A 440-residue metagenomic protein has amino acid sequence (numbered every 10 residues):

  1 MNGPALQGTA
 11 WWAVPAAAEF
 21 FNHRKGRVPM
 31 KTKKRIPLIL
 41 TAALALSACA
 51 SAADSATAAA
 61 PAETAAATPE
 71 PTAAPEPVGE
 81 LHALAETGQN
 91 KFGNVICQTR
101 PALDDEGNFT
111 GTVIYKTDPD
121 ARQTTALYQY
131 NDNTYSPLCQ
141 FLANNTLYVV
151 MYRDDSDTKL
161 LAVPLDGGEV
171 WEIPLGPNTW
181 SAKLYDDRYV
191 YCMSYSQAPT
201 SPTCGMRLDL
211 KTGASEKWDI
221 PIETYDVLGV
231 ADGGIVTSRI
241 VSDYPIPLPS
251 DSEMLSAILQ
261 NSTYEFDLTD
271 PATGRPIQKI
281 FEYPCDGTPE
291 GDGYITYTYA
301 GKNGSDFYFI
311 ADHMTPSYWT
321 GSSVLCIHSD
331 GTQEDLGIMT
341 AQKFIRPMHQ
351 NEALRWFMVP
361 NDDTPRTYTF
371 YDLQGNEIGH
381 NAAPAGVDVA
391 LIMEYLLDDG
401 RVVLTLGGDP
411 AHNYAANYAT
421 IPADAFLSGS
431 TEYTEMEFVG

Functional and structural regions predicted by a protein language model:
A10-P29: Short, Lys/Arg-enriched N-terminal segments with co-localized hydrophobic residues within the first ~10-30 amino acids
M30-L38: Bacterial N-terminal signal peptides that target proteins for export
L46-A48: C-terminal motif of bacterial Sec signal peptides marking the signal peptidase cleavage site
A50-A59: Bacterial lipoprotein signal-peptidase II cleavage site
E76-I114, Y130-F141: Beta-strand-rich domains and repeat architectures in extracellular enzymes and scaffolds, especially beta-propellers
P77-G79, F109-Y130, D155-L175, T200-I220 (+4 more regions): Surface-exposed loop/turn elements that mediate protein-protein interactions on large endomembrane-trafficking
L81-N90, N133-L142, P177-D187, P221-D232 (+4 more regions): Repeated scaffold domains used in trafficking and secretory/extracellular systems, primarily beta-propellers
G88-N108, N145-R153, R188-S196, D232-A257 (+3 more regions): Short beta-strand elements that form the blades of beta-propeller/WD-repeat-like and other beta-sheet-rich scaffold
